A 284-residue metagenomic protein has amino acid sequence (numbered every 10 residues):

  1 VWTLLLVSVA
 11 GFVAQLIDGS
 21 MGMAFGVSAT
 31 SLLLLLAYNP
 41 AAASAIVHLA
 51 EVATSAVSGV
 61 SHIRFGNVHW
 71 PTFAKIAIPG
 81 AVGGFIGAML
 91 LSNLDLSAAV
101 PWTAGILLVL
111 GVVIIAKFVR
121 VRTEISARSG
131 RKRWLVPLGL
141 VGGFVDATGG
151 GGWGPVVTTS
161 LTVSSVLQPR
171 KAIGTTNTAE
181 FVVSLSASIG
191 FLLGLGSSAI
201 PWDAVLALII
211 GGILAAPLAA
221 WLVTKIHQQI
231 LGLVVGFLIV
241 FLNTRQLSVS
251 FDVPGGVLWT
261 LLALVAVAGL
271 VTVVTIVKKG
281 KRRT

Functional and structural regions predicted by a protein language model:
V1-A37, E124-I173, L206, L261-T284: Selected transmembrane alpha-helices and immediately adjacent juxtamembrane segments of polytopic inner-membrane
V1-L4, L36-A53, A98-L107, F144-G152 (+1 more regions): Structural signature of hydrophobic alpha-helical transmembrane segments
L4, H48, A104-L107, G111 (+3 more regions): Residues within membrane-spanning alpha-helices of integral membrane proteins, especially the hydrophobic core/packing
Q15, S55-N67, I114-R122, T162-R170 (+2 more regions): C-terminal ends of transmembrane helices
A37-V47, H69-K75, S165-N177: Membrane-interface alpha-helices at helix entry/exit sites of multi-pass transporters
A45-A98, L185-P254: Selective hydrophobic functional segments
V57-R64, G105-R128, N243-V253, G269-R282: Transmembrane helix exit motif
V100-T103, V253-L264: Loop-to-transmembrane alpha-helix initiation sites
